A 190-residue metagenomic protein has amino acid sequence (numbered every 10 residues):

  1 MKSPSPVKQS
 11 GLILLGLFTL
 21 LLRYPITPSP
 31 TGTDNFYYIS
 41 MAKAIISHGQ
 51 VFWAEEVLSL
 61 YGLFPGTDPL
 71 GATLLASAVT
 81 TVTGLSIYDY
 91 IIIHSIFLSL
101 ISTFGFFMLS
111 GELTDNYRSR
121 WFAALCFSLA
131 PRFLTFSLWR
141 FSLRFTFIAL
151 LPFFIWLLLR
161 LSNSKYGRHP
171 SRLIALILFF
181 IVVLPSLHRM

Functional and structural regions predicted by a protein language model:
M1, F64, L187-H188: Generic low-polarity alpha-helical segments
K2-S5, G111-D115, N163-H169: Membrane-interface helix-boundary motifs at transmembrane edges
P6-G11, G16-P152: Active-site lumenal/periplasmic loops and adjacent helix-entry segments of GT-C-fold, multi-pass membrane
L85, D115-N116, S164, P185 (+1 more regions): Membrane-interface junctions
L151-L173: Membrane-interface transmembrane helices that cradle and orient dolichyl/undecaprenyl
L158, L173-M190: Membrane-interface alpha helices of multi-pass inner-membrane proteins
